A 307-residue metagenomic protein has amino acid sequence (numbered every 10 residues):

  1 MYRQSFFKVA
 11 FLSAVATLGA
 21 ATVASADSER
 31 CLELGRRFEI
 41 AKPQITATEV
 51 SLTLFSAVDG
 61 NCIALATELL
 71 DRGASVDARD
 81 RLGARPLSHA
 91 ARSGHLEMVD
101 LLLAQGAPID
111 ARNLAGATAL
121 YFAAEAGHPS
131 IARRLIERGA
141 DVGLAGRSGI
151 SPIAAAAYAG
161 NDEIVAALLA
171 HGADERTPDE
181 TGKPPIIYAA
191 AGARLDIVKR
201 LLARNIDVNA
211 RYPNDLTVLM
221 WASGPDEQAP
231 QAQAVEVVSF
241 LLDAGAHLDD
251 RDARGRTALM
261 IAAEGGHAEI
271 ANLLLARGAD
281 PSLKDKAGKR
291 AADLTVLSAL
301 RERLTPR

Functional and structural regions predicted by a protein language model:
V23-R72, R81, M220, R307: Intrinsically disordered, low-complexity regulatory segments in ankyrin-centric signaling systems
L65, E97-M98, S130-I131, E163-I164 (+4 more regions): Conserved ankyrin/ankyrin-like repeat signature
